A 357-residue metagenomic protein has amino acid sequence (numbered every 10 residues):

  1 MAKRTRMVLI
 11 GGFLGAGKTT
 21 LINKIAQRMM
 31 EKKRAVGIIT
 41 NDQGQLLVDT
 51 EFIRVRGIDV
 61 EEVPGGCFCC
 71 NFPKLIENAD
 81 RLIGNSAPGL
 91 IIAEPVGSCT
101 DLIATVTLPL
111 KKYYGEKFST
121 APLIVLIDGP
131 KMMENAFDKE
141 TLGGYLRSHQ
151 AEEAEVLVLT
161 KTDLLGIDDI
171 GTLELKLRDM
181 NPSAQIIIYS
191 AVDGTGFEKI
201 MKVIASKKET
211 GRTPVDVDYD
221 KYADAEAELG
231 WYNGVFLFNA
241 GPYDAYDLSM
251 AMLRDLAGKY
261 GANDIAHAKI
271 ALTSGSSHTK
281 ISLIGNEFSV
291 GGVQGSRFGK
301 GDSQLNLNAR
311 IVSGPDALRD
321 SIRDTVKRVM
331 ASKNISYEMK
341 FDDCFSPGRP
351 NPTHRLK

Functional and structural regions predicted by a protein language model:
A2-G11, A16-R147: Nucleotide-state-sensitive switch-loop elements of NTP-binding domains
A2-I10, G15-A16, T20, E209-K357: P-loop NTP-binding site
R6, N71-K74, L102, G143-Q150 (+6 more regions): Helical mechanochemical/support elements of P-loop NTPase systems and associated helical scaffolds
R34, K111, G115, D128 (+4 more regions): Non-catalytic alpha-helical coupling and interface elements of nucleotide-dependent molecular machines and regulators
I38, I186-I188, M339-F341: A structural preference for short, hydrophobic beta-strand core positions in alpha/beta folds
V63, V125-D128, V158-K161, I188 (+1 more regions): Conserved beta-strand segments of the P-loop GTPase G domain that flank and frequently precede/overlap
C67-C70, V192-F197, F345-R349: A short acidic, often aromatic-flanked loop/helix-cap motif at beta-alpha or helix-coil junctions that lines enzyme
G144, S148-E226: Canonical P-loop GTPase G-domain recognition
